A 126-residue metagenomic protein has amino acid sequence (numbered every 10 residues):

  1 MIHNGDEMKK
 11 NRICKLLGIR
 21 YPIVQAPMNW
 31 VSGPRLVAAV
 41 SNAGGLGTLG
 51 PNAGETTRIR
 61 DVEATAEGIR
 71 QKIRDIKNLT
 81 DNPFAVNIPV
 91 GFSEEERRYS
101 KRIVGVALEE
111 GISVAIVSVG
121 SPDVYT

Functional and structural regions predicted by a protein language model:
I2-T126: Active-site entrance/lid segments in N-terminal catalytic domains of soluble metabolic enzymes
